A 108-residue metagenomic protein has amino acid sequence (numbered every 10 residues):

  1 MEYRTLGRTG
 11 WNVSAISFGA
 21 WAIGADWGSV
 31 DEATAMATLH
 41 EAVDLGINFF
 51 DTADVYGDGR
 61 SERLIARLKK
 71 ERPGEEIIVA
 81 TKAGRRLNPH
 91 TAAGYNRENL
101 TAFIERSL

Functional and structural regions predicted by a protein language model:
M1-I77: N-terminal binding-site loop/beta-alpha segment at the start of enzyme catalytic domains that lines or forms
A22-D26, R86-T91: A short acidic, helix-capping loop that chelates divalent metal ions and anchors anionic groups
L64-L68, K82, N99-R106: Generic beta-strand or strand-like secondary-structure segments
E75-N88: A short, structured active-site edge motif that brings together acidic residues
N88-L108: Glycine/proline-rich, positively charged, aromatic-decorated active-site loop/lid region on the catalytic face
